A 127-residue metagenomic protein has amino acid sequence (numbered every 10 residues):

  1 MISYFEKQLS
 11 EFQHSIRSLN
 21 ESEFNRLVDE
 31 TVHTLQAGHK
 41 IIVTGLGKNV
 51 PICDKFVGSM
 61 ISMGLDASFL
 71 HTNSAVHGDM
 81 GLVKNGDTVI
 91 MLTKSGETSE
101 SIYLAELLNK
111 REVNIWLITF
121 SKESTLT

Functional and structural regions predicted by a protein language model:
M1-A37: An N-terminal, well-structured beta->alpha segment
K40-T127: Glycine-rich phosphate-binding loops that contact phosphosugars or nucleotide phosphates
